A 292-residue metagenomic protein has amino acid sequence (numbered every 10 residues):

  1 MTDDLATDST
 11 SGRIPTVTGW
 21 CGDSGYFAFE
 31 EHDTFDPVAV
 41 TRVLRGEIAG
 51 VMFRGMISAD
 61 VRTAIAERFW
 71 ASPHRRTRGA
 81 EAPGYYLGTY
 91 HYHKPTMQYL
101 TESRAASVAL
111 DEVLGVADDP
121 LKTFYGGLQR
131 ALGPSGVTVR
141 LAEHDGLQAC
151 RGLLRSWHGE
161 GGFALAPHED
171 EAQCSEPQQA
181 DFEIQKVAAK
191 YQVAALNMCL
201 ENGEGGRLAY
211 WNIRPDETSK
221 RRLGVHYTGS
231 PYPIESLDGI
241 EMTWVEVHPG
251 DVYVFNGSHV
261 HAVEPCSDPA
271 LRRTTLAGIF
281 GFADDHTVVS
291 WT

Functional and structural regions predicted by a protein language model:
M1-T123: N-terminal auxiliary "cap/dimerization" subdomain that precedes the catalytic jelly-roll/cupin core of mononuclear
I48-G50, A149-R151, Y191-N197, G205 (+3 more regions): Extracellular structured ligand-interaction cores
V51-R54, T138-R140, R151-R155, R207-Y210 (+1 more regions): A structural signal for short, well-ordered beta-strand segments and their strand-loop junctions that often border
G55-I57, R155-E160, E169-E171, M198-L200 (+3 more regions): Short, flexible loop/turn elements at secondary-structure junctions
P73-T77, L132, E204, D284: A generic secondary-structure signal for well-formed alpha-helical elements
T96-G162, Q179-D181, Q185-A188: Signature of the catalytic double-stranded beta-helix
E160-T243, V289: Catalytic core of non-heme Fe(II) oxygenases with the double-stranded beta-helix
L223-T292: Catalytic core of Fe(II)/2-oxoglutarate
